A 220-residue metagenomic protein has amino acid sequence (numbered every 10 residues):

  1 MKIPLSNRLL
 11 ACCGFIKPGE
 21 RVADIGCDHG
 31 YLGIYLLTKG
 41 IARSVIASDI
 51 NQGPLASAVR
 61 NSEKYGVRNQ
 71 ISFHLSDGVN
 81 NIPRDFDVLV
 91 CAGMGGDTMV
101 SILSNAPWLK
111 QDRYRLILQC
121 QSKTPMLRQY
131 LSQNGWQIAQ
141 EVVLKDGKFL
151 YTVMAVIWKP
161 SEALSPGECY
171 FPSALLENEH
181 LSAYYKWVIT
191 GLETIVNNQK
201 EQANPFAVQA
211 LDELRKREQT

Functional and structural regions predicted by a protein language model:
K2-L5, N80, D97-T220: Class I S-adenosyl-L-methionine
I3-G19: Conserved alpha-helix/loop element of class I SAM-dependent methyltransferases that forms part of the SAM/SAH-binding
G19-D28: Conserved class I S-adenosyl-L-methionine
G30, I34: Glycine-rich SAM-binding Motif I of class I
S44-D49: Conserved SAM-binding motif I beta-strand of class I
N51-G53: Conserved SAM/SAH-binding beta-strand->alpha-helix loop
A56-R84: S-adenosyl-L-methionine
F86-G93: Short SAM/SAH-binding signature in class I
